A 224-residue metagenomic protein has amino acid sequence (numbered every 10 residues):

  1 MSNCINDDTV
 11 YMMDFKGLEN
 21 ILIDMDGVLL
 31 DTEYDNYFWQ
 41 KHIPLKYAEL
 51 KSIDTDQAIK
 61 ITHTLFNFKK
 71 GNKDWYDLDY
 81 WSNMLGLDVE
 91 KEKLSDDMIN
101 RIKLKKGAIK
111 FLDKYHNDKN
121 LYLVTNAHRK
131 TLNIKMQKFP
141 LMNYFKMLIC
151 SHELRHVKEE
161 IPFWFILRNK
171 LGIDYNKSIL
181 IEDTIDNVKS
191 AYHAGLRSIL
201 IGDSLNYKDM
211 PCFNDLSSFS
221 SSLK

Functional and structural regions predicted by a protein language model:
S2-I21, D113, H128-R129, N133-K224: Asp-based, Mg2+/Mn2+-dependent phosphohydrolase catalytic module
C4, D8-K110: N-terminal helical cap/lid subdomain that shapes the substrate entry/recognition surface in HAD-like hydrolases
I21, V89-K103, A108-F139, S151: Substrate-recognition element of Asp-dependent hydrolases with the DxDx(T/V) motif
D31, L123-T125, L200: Hydrophobic residues in well-ordered beta-strands that form the structural core
K51, Y115-K119, A194: Helix C-cap/helix->beta junction micro-motif
